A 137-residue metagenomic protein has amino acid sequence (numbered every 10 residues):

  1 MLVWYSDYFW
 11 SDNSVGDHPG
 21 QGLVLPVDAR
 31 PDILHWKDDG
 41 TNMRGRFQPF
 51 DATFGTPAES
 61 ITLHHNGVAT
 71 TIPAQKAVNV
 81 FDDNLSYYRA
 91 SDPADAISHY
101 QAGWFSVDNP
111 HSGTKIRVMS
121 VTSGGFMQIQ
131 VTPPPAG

Functional and structural regions predicted by a protein language model:
M1-G137: Non-catalytic C-terminal accessory/binding modules of secreted extracellular proteins
